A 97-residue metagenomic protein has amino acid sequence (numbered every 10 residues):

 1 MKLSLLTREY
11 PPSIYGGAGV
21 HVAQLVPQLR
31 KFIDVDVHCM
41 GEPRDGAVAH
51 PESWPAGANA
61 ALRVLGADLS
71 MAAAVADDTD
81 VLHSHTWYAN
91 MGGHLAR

Functional and structural regions predicted by a protein language model:
M1-R44, D77: N-terminal subdomain of nucleotide-sugar transferases
P12, N90-M91: Short glycine-rich, flexible loops that bind phosphorylated cofactors or substrates
P43-V75: A short, charged, and often flexible helix/loop element on the N-terminal side of the glycosyltransferase catalytic
D80-V81: Structural motif
S84-A89: Short His-centered aromatic/hydrophobic patch
M91-R97: Short amphipathic alpha-helices and their capping/turn segments at secondary-structure boundaries
